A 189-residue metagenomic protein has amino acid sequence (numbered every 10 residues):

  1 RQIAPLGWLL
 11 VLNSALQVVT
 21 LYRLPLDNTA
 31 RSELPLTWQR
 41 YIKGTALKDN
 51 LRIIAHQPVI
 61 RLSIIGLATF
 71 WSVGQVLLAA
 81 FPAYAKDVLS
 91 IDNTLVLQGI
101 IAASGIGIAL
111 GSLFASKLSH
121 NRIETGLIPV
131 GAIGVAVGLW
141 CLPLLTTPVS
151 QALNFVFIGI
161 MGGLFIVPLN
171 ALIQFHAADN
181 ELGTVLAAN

Functional and structural regions predicted by a protein language model:
Q2-L9, R52-L110, S150-Q151, G163-L164: A single, central transmembrane helix in multi-pass transporters
L10-W38: Helix-loop junctions on the cytosolic side of multi-pass membrane transporters, especially the intracellular loop
D27-I65: Juxtamembrane intracellular "pre-TM" segments in multi-pass secondary transporters
I64-I65, Q98, P129, G183 (+1 more regions): Conserved glycine-rich helix-kink/hinge and helix-boundary motifs of the Major Facilitator Superfamily
T94-L95, A177-N189: Loop-to-transmembrane helix entry/capping segments in MFS-fold secondary transporters and related SLC/MFSD carriers
K117-G134: Cytoplasmic membrane-interface "Motif A"-like loop-to-helix N-cap segments of 12-TM Major Facilitator Superfamily
I133-T147: C-terminal ends and interior cores of transmembrane alpha-helices in multi-pass membrane transporters/permeases
G163-A177: Intracellular juxtamembrane helix-capping segments at the cytosolic ends of symmetry-related transmembrane helices
